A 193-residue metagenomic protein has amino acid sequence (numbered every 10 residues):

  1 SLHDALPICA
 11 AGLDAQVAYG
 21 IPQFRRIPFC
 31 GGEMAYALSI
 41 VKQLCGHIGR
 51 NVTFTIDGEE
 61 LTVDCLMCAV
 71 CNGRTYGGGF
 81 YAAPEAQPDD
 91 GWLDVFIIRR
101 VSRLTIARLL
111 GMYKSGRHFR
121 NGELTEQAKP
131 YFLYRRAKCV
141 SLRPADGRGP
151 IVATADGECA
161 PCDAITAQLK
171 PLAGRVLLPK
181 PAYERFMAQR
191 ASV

Functional and structural regions predicted by a protein language model:
L2-L6: Short, small-residue-biased leader/transition segments that mark boundaries at the very start of proteins
A10, D14, A69-P84, E158-C159: Glycine-rich phosphate/pyrophosphate-binding beta-alpha loops
A10, G20, V70, I98 (+1 more regions): Short beta-strand-to-turn element immediately C-terminal to the catalytic PLP-Schiff-base lysine in fold type I
R25-A35, G78-G79, P84-A107: Gly/Ser/Thr-rich active-site loops/lids in small-molecule metabolic enzymes that frequently grip phosphoryl groups
R26-D57: Accessory alpha-helical/coil subdomains and C-terminal extensions that flank or cap enzyme catalytic cores
I56-G58, T62, Q87, I97-V193: ATP/nucleoside-binding phosphotransfer catalytic cores, i.e., glycine-rich phosphate-binding loops
